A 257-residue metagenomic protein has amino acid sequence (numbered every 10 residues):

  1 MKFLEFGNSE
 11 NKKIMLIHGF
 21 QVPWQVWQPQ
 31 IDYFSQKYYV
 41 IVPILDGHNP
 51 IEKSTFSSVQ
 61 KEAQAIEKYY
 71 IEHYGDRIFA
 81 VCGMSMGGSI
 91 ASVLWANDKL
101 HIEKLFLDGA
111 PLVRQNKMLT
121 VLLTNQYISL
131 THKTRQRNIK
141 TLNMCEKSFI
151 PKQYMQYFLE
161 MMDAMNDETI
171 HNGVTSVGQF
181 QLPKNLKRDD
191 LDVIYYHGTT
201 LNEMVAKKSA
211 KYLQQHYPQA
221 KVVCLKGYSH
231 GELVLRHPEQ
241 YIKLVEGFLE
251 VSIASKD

Functional and structural regions predicted by a protein language model:
M1-I14, Q36-Y39, E160-A164, R236 (+1 more regions): Alpha/beta-hydrolase fold catalytic core
L4-E52: Conserved HGGG/HGGXW glycine-rich cap/lid loop of the alpha/beta-hydrolase fold
I41-A80: Active-site loop/oxyanion-hole signature of alpha/beta-hydrolase fold enzymes
G83-G87, A91: Gly/Ala-rich beta-loop-alpha elbow adjacent to hydrolase catalytic centers
A96, I102-H132: Flexible "cap/lid" loop of the alpha/beta hydrolase fold
K117-M118, T134-K187: Conserved alpha/beta-hydrolase catalytic His-Asp/Glu region
T175-Q215, C224: Conserved serine/cysteine hydrolase catalytic core
Y228-P238: Catalytic histidine-centered segment of alpha/beta-hydrolase-like enzymes
